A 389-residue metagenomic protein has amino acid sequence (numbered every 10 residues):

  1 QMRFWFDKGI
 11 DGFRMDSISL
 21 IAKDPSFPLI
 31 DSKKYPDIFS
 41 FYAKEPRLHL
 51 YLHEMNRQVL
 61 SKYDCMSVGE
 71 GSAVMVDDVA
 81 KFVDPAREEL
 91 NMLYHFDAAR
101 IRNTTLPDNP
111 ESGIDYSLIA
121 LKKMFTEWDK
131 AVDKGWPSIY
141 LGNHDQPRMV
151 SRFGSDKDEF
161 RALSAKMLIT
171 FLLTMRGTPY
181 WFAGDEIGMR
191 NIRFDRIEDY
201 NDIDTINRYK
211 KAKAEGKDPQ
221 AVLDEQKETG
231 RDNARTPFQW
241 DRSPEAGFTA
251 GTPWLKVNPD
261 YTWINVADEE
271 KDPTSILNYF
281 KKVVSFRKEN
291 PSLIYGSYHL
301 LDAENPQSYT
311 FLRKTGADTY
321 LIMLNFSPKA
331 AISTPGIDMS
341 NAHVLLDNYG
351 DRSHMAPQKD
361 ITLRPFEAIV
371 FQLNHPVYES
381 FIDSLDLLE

Functional and structural regions predicted by a protein language model:
Q1-E389: Active-site and adjacent substrate-binding regions of carbohydrate-active enzymes
